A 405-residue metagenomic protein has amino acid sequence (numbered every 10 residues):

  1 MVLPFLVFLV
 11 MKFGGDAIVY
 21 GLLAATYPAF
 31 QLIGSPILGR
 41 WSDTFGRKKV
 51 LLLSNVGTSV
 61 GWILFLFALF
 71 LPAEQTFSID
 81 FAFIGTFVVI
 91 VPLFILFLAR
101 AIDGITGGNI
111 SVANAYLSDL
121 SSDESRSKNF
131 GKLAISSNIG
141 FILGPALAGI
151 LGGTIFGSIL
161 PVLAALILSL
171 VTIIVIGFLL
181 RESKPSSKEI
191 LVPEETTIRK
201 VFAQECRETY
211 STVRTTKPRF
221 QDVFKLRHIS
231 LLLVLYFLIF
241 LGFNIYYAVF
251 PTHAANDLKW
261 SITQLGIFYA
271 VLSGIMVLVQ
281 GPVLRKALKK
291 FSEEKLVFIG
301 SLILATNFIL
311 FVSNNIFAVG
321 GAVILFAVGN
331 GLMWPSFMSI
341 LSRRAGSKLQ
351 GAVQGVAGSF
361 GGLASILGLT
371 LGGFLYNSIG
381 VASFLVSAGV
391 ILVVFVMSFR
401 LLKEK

Functional and structural regions predicted by a protein language model:
P4-I18, A248-Q264: Short amphipathic helix-loop junctions that connect adjacent transmembrane helices in Major Facilitator Superfamily/SLC
P28-P36, G108, F141-I142, S273 (+2 more regions): Residue-level signature of mid-helix packing/kink "hotspots" within the transmembrane helices of 12-pass Major
S35-G46, V279-S292: Helix-to-loop junctions at the C-terminal end of transmembrane segments in multipass secondary transporters
V56-V89, L302-N314: C-terminal ends and interior cores of transmembrane alpha-helices in multi-pass membrane transporters/permeases
G61, T76-G108, A318-L332: Hydrophobic core of transmembrane alpha-helices in multi-pass small-molecule transporters, especially MFS/SLC-type
F97-N138: Cytoplasmic helix-loop-helix junction between adjacent transmembrane helices in 12-TM secondary transporters
E182-L233: Juxtamembrane intracellular "pre-TM" segments in multi-pass secondary transporters
E294-F337: C-terminal transmembrane helical hairpin of 12-TM major facilitator-type secondary transporters
